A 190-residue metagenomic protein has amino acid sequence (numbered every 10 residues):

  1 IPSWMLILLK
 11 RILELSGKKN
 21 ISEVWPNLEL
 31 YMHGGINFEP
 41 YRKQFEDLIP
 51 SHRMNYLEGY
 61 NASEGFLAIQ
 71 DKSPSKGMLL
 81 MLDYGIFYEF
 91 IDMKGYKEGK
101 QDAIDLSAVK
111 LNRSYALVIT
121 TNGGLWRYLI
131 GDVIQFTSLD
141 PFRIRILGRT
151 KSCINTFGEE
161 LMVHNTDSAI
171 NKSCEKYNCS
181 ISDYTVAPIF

Functional and structural regions predicted by a protein language model:
I1-F190: Active-site glycine/GP-rich loop and adjacent strand/helix microenvironment that borders small-molecule binding pockets
